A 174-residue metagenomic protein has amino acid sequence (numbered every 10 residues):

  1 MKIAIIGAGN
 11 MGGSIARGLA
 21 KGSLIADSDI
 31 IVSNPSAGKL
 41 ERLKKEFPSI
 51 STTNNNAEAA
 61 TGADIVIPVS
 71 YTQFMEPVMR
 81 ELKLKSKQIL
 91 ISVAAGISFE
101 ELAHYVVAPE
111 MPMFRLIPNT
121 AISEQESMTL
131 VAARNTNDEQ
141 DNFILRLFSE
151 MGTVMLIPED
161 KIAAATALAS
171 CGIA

Functional and structural regions predicted by a protein language model:
M1, S28, I50-S51, Q88-I89 (+2 more regions): A structural micro-motif
M1-N54, E58-G62, E126: NAD(P)+-binding Rossmann beta1-loop-alpha1 motif at the extreme N-terminus of oxidoreductases
A8, G12, L40, M75 (+3 more regions): A general structural signal for well-ordered alpha-helical segments in protein cores
A37, N56-V131: Rossmann-like NAD(P)(H) cofactor-binding subdomain of soluble oxidoreductases
E101-P112, M128-A165: Internal alpha-helical scaffold of NAD(P)-dependent oxidoreductase catalytic cores
A163-A174: A short glycine-threonine-serine/GTX helix/turn-capping micro-motif
